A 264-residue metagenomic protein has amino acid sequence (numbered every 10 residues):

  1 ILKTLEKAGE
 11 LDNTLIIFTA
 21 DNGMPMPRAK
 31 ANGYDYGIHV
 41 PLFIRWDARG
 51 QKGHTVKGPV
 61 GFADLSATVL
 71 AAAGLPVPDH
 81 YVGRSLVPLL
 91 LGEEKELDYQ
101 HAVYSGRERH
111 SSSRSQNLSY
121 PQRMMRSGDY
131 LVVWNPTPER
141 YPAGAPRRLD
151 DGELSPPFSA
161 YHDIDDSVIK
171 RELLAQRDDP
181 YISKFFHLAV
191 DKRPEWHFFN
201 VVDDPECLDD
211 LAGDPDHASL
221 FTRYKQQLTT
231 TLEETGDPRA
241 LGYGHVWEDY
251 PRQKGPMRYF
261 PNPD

Functional and structural regions predicted by a protein language model:
I1, L65, Y224-L228: Alpha-helical packing segments of well-folded alpha/beta enzyme cores
L2-K7, R28-H80, R84-Y99, R123 (+1 more regions): Substrate-binding rim/cap in mid-to-C-terminal beta-strand-loop elements of soluble/periplasmic
D12-T14: Short acidic capping loops at alpha-helix termini that bridge into adjacent secondary structure
N22: Active-site metal-binding loops of divalent metal-dependent hydrolases
P25, A48-Q51, D204-L208: A short, flexible beta-alpha/helix-coil linker loop
H39, L174-W196, V201-D264: Long, internal low-complexity/basic segments
L75-H197: C-terminal cap/loop subdomain of S1 sulfatases and analogous C-terminal strand-loop tails that border
